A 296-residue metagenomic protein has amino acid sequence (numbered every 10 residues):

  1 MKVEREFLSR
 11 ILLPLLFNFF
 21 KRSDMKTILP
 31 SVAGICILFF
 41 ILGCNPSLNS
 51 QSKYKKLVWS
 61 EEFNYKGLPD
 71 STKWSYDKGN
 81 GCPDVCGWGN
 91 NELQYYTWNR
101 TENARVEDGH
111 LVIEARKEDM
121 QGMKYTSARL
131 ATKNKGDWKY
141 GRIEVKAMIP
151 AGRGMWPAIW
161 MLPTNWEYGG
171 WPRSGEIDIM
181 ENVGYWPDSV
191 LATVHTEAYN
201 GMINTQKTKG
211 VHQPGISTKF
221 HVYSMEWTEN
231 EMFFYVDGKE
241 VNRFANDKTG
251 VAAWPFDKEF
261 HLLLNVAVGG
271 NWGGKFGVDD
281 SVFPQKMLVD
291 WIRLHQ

Functional and structural regions predicted by a protein language model:
M1-S52: Bacterial Sec-dependent N-terminal signal peptides
P46-Q296: GH16 jelly-roll
